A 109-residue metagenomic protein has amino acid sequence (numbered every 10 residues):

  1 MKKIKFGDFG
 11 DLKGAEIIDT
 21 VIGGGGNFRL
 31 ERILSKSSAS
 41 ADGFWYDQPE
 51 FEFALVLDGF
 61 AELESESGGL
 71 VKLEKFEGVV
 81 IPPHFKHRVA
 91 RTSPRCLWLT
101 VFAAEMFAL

Functional and structural regions predicted by a protein language model:
M1-W45: A short, N-terminal "cap"/entry segment at the start of jelly-roll beta-barrel domains of the cupin/DSBH fold
D19-V21, A41-Q48, E64-S65, V71-K72 (+1 more regions): Short histidine-centered beta-strand/loop micro-motifs that create catalytic or ligand/metal-coordination sites
G26, P49, G69, F85-K86 (+1 more regions): A generic "binding-loop/recognition-motif" signal
K36-S38, A61, F85: Short beta->alpha connector loops
D47-L63: Short, conserved beta-strand element in jelly-roll/cupin
S67-P83: Short acidic-glycine-tyrosine-enriched beta hairpin
P83-L109: Ligand-binding loop in jelly-roll beta-barrel domains
